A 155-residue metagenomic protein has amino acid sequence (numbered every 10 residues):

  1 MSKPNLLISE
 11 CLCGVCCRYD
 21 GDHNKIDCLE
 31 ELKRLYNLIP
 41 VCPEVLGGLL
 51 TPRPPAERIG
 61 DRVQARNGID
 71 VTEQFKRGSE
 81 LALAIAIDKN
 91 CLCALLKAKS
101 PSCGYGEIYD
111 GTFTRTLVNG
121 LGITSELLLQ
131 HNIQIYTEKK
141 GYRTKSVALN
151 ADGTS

Functional and structural regions predicted by a protein language model:
M1, N24-L38, G78-C93: Short amphipathic alpha-helices and their capping/turn segments at secondary-structure boundaries
S2-L6: Extreme N-terminal starter segment of soluble prokaryotic enzymes
C11, K97-S100, K140: Short, well-ordered beta-to-alpha junction loops that form the rim of enzyme active sites and present histidine/acidic
G14, G48, P101-G104: Short, active-site-adjacent cap segments at secondary-structure transitions
G14-G21: Short N-terminal binding/cap micro-motifs at the start of the first secondary-structure element
N24-A65: Short, surface-exposed acidic-centric catalytic microdomains
L46, P55-L81, I85, T116-S155: Divalent-metal-activated hydrolytic enzyme cores
K97-F113: Internal, conserved structured core segments that host functional sites
